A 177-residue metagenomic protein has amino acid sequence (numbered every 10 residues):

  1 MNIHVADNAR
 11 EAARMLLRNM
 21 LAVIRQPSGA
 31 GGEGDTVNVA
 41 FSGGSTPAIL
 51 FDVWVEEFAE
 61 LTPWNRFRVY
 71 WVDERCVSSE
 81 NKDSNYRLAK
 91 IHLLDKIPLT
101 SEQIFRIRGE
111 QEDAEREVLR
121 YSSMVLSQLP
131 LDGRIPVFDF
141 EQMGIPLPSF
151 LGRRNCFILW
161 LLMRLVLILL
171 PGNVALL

Functional and structural regions predicted by a protein language model:
M1-V39: N-terminal glycine-/serine-/threonine-rich phosphate-binding loop
H4, V23, F51-E56, R68: Boundary/activation segment at the start of structured domains
I24-G34, F58-L61, S127-I135: Alpha-helix termini
F41-T46, M143-I145: Glycine-rich beta-strand-to-loop/alpha-helix junction loops that act as flexible
D52-P63, R87, L147-C156: A glycine- and small-aliphatic-rich helix-loop capping segment at beta-alpha/alpha-beta transitions that lines
T62-D139: Ligand-binding beta-strand-loop-alpha-helix segment within the catalytic cores of soluble metabolic enzymes
F140-A175: Class I SAM-dependent methyltransferase SAM-binding "motif I" and its flanking Rossmann-like core
